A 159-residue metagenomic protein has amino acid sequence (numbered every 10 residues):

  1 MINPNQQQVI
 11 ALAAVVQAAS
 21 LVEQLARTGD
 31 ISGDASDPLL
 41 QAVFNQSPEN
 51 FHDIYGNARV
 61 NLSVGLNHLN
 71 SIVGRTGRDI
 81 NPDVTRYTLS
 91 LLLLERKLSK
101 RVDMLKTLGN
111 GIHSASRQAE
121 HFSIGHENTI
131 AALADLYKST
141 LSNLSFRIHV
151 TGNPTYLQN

Functional and structural regions predicted by a protein language model:
M1-R75: Leu/Val/Ala/Ile-rich N-terminal alpha-helices, chiefly Sec-type signal peptides and the beginnings
N3-Q6, P82, S139: Residue-level signal for the start and early helices of compact helical domains
Q41-A134: Long amphipathic alpha-helical segments with strong coiled-coil/leucine-zipper propensity
G109-I112, Y137-I148: Extended amphipathic alpha-helical scaffold segments
V150-N153: Aromatic/basic-lined ligand-recognition segments that form π-stacking hydrophobic pockets flanked by Lys/Arg to engage
Y156-N159: Alpha-helical oligomerization segments
